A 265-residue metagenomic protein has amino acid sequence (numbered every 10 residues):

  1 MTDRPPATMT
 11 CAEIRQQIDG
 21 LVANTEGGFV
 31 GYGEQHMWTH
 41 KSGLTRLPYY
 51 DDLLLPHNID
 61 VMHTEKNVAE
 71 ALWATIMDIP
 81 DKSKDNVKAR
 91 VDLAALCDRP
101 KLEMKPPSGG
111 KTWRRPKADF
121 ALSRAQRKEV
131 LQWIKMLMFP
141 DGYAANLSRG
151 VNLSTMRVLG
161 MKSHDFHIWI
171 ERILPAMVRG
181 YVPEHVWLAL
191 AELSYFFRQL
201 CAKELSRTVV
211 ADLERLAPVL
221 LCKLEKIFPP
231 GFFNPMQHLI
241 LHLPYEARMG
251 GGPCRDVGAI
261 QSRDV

Functional and structural regions predicted by a protein language model:
M1-V265: A structural signal for the principal folded core domain
